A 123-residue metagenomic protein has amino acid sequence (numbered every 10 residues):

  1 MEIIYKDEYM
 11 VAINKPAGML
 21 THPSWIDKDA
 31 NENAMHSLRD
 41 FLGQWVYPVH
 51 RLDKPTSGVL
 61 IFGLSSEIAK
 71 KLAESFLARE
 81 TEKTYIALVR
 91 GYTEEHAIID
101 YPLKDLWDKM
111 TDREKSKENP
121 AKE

Functional and structural regions predicted by a protein language model:
M1-E123: RNA pseudouridine synthases
